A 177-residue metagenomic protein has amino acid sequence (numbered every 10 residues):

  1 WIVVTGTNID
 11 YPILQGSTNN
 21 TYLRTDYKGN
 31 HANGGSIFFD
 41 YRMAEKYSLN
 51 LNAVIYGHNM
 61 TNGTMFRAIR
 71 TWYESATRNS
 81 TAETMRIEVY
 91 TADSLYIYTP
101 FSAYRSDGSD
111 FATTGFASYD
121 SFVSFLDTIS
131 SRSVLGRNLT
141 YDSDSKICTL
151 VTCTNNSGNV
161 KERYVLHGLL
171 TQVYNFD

Functional and structural regions predicted by a protein language model:
W1-D177: Solvent-exposed, non-transmembrane regions of membrane-associated and secreted proteins
